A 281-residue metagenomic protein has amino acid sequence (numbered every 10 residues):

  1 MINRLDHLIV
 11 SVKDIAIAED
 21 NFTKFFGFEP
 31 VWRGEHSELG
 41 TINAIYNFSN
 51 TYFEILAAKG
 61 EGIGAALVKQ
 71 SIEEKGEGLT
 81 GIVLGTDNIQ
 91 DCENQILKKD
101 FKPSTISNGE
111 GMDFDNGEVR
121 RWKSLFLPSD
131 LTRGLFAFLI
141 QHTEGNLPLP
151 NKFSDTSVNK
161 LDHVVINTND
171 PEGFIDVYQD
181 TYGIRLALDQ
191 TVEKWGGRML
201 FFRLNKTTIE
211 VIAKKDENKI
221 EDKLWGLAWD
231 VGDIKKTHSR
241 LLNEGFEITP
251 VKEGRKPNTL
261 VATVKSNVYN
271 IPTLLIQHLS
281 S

Functional and structural regions predicted by a protein language model:
M1-N50, A57-G62: An N-terminus-focused feature that recognizes amino-terminal "leader" regions
R4, I9-V12, V83, N146-I209: Surface-exposed interaction/gating patches
R4-K13, A44, S49, L67-K99 (+2 more regions): Vicinal oxygen chelate
D6, I42, T80, F136 (+3 more regions): Residue-level marker for the onset of beta-strands and adjacent loop->beta junctions in well-ordered domains
A16-E29, C92-K99, D170-L186: Amphipathic alpha-helical segments
E54, Q90-S157, K194, L200-L204 (+2 more regions): Vicinal oxygen chelate
I55, K59-I72: Short, flexible helix-coil linker/hinge segments at the edges of structured domains or between repeats
E172, Q179-E247, V251: Structured core of small recognition/catalytic domains
